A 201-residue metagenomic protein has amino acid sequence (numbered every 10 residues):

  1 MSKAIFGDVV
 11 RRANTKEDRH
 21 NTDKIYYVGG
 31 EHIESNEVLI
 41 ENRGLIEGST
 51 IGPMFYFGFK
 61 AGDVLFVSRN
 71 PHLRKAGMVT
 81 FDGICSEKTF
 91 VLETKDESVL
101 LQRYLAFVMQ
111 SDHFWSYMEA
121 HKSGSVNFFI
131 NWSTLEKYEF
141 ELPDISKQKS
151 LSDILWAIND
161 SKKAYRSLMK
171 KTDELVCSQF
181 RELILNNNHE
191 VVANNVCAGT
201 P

Functional and structural regions predicted by a protein language model:
M1-R19, K137-D153, D160, A164-P201: Non-catalytic DNA-recognition/assembly elements of restriction-modification systems
A4-D18, G30-A61, N194-P201: Sequence-specific dsDNA recognition surfaces
R19-Y27, A120-H121, N194-N195: Short coil/turn segments at secondary-structure boundaries
F55-F57, A61-Q110: A short beta-sheet element
R69, G83-F90, S123-K149: A short glycine-rich beta-alpha junction/loop motif
L101-V108, D144-K147, I154: Short amphipathic alpha-helical coupling segments at ligand-binding clamshell hinges and other catalytic/signaling
